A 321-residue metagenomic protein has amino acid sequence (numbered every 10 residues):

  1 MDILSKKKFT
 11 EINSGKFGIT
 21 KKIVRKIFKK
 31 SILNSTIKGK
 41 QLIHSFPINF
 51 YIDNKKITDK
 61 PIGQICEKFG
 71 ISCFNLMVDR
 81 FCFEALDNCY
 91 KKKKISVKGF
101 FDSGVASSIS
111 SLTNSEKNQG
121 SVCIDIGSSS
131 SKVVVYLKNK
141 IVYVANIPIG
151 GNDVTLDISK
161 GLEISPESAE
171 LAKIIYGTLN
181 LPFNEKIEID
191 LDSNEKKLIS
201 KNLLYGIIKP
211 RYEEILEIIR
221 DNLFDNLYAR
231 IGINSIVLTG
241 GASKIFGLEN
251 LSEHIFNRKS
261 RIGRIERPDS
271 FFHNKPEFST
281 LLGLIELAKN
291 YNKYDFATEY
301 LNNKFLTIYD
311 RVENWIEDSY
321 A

Functional and structural regions predicted by a protein language model:
M1, L112-V144, I158, L284: Gly/Thr-rich phosphate-binding beta-strand-loop-beta motif of the actin/hexokinase/Hsp70
M1-S121, V142, S165-P166, G177-I208 (+2 more regions): Nucleotide/phosphate-binding catalytic cleft detector across ATP-hydrolyzing and phosphate-transferring enzymes
Y90, I158, I219, L238 (+1 more regions): Residue-level signature of catalytic and energy-coupling elements of molecular machines, predominantly ATP/GTP-dependent
E116, F224, L251-N257: Short, solvent-exposed amphipathic alpha-helical segments in soluble enzyme and RNA/protein-processing domains
P148-E170: A conserved active-site cap/scaffold subdomain adjacent to cofactor or substrate pockets
G177-N180, I231-I255: Glycine-rich phosphate-binding loops at beta-strand->alpha-helix junctions
L216, R220-S235: Phosphate/pyrophosphate-binding loops at sites that engage ATP/ADP/AMP, CoA/4′-phosphopantetheine, polyphosphate
I255-L282: Conserved phosphate-binding/catalytic loops in two-lobed NTP-binding clefts
